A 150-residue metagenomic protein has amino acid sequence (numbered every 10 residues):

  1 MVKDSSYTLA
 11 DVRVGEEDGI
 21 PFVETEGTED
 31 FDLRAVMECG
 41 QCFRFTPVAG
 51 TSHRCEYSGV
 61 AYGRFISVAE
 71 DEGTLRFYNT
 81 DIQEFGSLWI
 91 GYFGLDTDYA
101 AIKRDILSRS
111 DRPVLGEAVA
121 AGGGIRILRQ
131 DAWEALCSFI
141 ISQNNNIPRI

Functional and structural regions predicted by a protein language model:
M1-I150: HhH-family (HhH-GPD) DNA N-glycosylase catalytic core used in base-excision repair
